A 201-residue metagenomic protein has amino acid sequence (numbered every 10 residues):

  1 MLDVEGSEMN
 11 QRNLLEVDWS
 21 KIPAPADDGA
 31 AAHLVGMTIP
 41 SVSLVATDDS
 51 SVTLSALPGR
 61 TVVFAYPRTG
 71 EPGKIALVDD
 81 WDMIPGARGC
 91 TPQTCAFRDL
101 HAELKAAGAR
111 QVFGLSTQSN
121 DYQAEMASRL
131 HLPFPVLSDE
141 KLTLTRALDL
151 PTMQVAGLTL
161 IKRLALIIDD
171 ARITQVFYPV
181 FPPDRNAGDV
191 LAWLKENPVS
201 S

Functional and structural regions predicted by a protein language model:
L2-S201: Chalcogenol-based redox active-site neighborhoods
